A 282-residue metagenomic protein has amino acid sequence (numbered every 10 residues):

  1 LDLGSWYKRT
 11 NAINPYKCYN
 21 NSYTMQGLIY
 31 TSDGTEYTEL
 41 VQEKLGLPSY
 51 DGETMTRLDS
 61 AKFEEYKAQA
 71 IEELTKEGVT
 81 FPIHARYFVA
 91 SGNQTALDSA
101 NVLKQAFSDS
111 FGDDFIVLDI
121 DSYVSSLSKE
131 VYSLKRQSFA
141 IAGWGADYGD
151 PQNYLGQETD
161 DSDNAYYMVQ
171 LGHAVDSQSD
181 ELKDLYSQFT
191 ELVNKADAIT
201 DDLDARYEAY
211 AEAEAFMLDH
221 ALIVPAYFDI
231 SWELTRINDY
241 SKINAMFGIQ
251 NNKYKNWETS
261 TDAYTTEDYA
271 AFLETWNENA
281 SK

Functional and structural regions predicted by a protein language model:
L1-V41, T54-K62, T95, S99 (+1 more regions): Periplasmic-binding protein-like
L3, S60, Y148-Q152, Y186: Alpha-helix initiation and N-capping motif
L3-N11, K17, Y66-S91, Y186-I237: Bilobed periplasmic-binding protein-like "clamshell/Venus-flytrap" ligand-binding domains
Y7-I13, D98-N101, P151-L155, I237-D239: Short, solvent-exposed loop/turn and secondary-structure capping segments
P15-K17, S49-A146, L203, S231: Ligand/substrate-recognition segments at binding pockets and active sites
Q26-A61, T75-V79, K129-K135, G156-K195 (+1 more regions): Short, solvent-exposed loop/beta-turn-alpha elements that line the ligand-binding surface or hinge of extracytoplasmic
A100-L103, D119-D121, Y154-L155, E208-E212 (+2 more regions): Composition- and surface-driven signal marking solvent-exposed, interaction-prone regions in large proteins
G145-T159: Extended, charge-rich low-complexity interaction segments
